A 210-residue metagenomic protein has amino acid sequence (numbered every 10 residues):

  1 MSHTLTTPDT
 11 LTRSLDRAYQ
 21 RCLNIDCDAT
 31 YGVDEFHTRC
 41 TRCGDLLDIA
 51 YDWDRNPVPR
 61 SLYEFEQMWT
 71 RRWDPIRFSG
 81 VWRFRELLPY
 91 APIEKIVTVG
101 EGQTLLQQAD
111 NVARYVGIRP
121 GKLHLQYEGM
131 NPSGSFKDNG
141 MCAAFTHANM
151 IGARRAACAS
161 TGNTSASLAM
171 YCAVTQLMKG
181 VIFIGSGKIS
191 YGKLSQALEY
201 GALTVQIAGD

Functional and structural regions predicted by a protein language model:
S2-D210: PLP-dependent amino-acid enzyme catalytic core
